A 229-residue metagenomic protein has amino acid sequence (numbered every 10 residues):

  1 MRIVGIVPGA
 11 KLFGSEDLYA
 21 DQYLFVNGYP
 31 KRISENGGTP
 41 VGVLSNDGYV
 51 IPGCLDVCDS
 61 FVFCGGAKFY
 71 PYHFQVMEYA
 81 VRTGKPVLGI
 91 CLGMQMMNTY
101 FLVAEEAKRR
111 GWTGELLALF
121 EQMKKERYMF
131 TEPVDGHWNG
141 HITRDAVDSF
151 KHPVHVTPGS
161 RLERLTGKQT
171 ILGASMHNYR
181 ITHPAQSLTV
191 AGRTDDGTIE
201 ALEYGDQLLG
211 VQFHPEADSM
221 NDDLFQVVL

Functional and structural regions predicted by a protein language model:
M1-A104, R109-T166, N178, T182-T189 (+3 more regions): N-terminal beta1-alpha1 cap of cysteine-dependent amidohydrolase-like domains
Q169-L172: Catalytic cores of DNA base-excision repair glycosylases
S175: Short, basic/aromatic recognition patches
L209-F213: Active-site-proximal beta-strand elements of phosphoester/diester hydrolases
